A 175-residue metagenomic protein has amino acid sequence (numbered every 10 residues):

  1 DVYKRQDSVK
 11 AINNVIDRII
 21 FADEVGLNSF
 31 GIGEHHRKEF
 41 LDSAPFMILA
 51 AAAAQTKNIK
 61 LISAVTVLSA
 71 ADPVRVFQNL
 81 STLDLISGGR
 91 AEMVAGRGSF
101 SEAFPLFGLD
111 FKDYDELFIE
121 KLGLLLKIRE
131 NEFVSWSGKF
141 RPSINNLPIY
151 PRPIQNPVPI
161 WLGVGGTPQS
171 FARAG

Functional and structural regions predicted by a protein language model:
D1, H35-R37, T66-L68, G96-F100 (+1 more regions): Active-site beta-loop-alpha junctions enriched in small/polar residues
D1-I62, V158: N-terminal beta1-alpha1-beta2 module of alpha/beta enzyme domains
Q6-K10, A71, D113: Short, surface-exposed alpha-helical recognition segments that flank or form part of ligand/macromolecule-binding
I12, I16, F46, A70 (+2 more regions): Glycine-rich phosphate-binding loop at the start of an alpha helix
R18-I20, F30-G31, A70-R75, G89 (+1 more regions): Conserved N-terminal glycine/acidic-rich loop preference
K38-L41, T66-D72, D110-F111: Glycine-rich "substrate-gating" loop/helix at the edge of Rossmann-like oxidoreductase active sites
R75-G175: Internal, glycine-rich beta/alpha segment that forms the wall or movable "lid" of small-molecule/cofactor binding
